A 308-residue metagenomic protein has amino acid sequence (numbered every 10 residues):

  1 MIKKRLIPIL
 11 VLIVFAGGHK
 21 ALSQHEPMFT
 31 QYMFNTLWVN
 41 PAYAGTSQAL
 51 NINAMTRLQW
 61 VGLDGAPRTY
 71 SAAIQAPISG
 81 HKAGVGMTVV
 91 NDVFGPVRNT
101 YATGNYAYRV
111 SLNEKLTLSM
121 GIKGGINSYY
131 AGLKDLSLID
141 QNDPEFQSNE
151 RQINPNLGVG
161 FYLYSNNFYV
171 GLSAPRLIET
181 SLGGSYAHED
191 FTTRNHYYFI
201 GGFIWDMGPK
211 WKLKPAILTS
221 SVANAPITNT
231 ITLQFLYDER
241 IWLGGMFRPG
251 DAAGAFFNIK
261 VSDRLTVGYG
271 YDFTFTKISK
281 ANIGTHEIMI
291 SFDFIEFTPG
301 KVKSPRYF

Functional and structural regions predicted by a protein language model:
M1-E26, L233, F294, F308: Bacterial Sec-dependent N-terminal signal peptides
Q24-F308: Subset of outer-membrane beta-barrel
